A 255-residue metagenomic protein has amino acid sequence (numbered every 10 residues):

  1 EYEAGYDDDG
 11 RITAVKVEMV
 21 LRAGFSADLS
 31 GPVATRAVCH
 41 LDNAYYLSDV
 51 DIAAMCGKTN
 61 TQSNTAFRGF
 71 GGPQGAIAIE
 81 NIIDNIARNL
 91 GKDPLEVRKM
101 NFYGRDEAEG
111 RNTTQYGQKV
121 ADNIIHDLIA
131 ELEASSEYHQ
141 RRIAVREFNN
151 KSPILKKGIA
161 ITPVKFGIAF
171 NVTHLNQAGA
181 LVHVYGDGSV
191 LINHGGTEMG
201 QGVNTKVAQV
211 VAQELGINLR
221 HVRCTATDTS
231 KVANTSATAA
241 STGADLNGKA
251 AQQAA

Functional and structural regions predicted by a protein language model:
E1-G75, N149-A255: Gly/Pro-rich active-site capping loops and adjacent beta-alpha segments that organize cofactor/substrate pockets
Q74, A78, I82-D93, D127-H139 (+3 more regions): Stable alpha-helical structural segments in soluble proteins, enriched in small hydrophobic residues
K92, V120-N123, I217: Short coil/turn linker and secondary-structure boundary residues
D93-N101: Short, well-structured alpha-helical segments that form the helix of a local strand-helix-strand
M100-A108, T227-V232: Short, conserved phosphate-binding/catalytic loop or strand-edge motifs used in phosphoryl-/nucleotidyl-transfer
F102-S189: Helix-loop-helix junctions that connect adjacent transmembrane helices in secondary transporters/permeases, recognized
